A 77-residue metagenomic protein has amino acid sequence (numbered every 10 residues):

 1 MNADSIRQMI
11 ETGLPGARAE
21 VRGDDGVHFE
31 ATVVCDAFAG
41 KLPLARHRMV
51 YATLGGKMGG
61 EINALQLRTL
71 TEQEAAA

Functional and structural regions predicted by a protein language model:
M1-G26: N-terminal first-folded block
A17, D25-F29, E61-L65: A generic structural signal for short beta-strands and their flanking turns/coil linkers
R22, T32-V34, R68-L70: Solvent-exposed beta-strand sheet faces enriched in polar/charged residues
G26-H28, F38, E72: Short active-site-proximal "capping" loops at secondary-structure junctions
F29-V33, A75-A77: Short, solvent-exposed polar/charged micro-motifs at secondary-structure junctions
T32-A45: A short interface-forming secondary-structure element
L44-A77: C-terminal structural segments of small proteins and small subunits
